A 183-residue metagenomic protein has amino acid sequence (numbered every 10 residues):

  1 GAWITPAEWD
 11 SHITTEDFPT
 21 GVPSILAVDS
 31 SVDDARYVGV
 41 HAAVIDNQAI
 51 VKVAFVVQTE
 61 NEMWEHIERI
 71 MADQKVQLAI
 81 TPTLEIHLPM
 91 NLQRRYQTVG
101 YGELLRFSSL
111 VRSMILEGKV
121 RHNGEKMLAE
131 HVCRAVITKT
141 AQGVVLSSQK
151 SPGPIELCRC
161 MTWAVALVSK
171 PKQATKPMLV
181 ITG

Functional and structural regions predicted by a protein language model:
G1-V28: ATPase catalytic-site recognition across NTP-hydrolyzing enzymes
F18-R36, H41-I45: Long hydrophobic segments that form regular secondary structure
I25-D29, L78, H122, S147: Short hydrophobic beta-strand segments
D29, T81, E156: Acidic active-site catalytic centers that drive phospho-/nucleotidyl reactions and related ester hydrolyses
S31-D33, V44-N47, L84-I86, S151-G153 (+1 more regions): Short, glycine-/Ser/Thr-/acidic-enriched flexible segments
V32, R36-V38, L104-I115, T162-A164: Short, Φ-rich (hydrophobic/aromatic) sequence segments
D46-G143: Mg2+-dependent endonuclease catalytic cores in nucleic-acid-processing enzymes, primarily RNase H-like
T138-G183: Charge-patterned, long linear interaction tracts outside catalytic cores
